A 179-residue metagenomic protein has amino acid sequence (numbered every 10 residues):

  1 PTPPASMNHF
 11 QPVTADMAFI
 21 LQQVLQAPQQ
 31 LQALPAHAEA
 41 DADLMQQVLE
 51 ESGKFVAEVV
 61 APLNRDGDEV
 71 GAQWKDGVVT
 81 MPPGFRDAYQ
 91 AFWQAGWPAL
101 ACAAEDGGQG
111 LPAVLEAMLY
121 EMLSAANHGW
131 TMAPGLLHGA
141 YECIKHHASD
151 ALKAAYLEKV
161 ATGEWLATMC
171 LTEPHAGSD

Functional and structural regions predicted by a protein language model:
P3-M132, A151, A155: Amphipathic, small/basic residue-rich leader segments at the start of a protein or domain
V24, H147, T172-P174: Structured loops at beta-to-helix junctions and adjacent beta-edge loops in soluble globular domains
Q73, L137-A140, E173-H175: A glycine-rich phosphate-binding loop feature that marks nucleotide/adenosyl-phosphate handling sites
A101, Q109, A151-D179: Glycine-rich, Trp-frequent "lid" loop and neighboring beta-strands that shape and gate the flavin cofactor pocket
G110-L115, E142-A148, S178-D179: Short acidic, glycine/serine/threonine-rich loops at helix termini
A117-E121, H138-C143, M169: Contiguous, well-ordered alpha-helical segments that form the cores/surfaces of helical PPI scaffolds
M122, H146, K159-V160: Conserved catalytic core of Hanks-type protein kinase domains
M132-D150: N-terminal glycine-rich flavin-associated loop
